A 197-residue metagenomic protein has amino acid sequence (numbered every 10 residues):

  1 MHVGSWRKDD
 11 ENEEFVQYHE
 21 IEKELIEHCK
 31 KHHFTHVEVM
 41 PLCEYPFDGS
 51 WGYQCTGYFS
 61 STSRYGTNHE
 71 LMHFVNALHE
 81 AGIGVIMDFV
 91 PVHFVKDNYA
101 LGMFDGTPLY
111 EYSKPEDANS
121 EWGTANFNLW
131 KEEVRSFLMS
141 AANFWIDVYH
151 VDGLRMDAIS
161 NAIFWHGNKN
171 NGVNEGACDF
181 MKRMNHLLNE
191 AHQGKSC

Functional and structural regions predicted by a protein language model:
H2-V151, R155-G176, M184, E190: Substrate-binding/active-site clefts of carbohydrate-active enzymes
E190-C197: Acidic/polar loop patches that form or flank catalytic/metal-binding clefts of enzymes that bind anionic ligands
